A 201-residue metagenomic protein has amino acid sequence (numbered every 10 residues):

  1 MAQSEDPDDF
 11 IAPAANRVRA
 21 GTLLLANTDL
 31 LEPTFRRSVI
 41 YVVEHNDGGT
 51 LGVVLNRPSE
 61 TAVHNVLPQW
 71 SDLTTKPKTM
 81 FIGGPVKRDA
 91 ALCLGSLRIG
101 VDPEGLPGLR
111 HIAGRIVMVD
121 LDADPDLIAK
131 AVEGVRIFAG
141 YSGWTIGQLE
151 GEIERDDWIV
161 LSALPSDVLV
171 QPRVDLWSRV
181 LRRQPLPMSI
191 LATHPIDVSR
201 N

Functional and structural regions predicted by a protein language model:
M1-N201: A short aromatic-anchored loop/beta-hairpin motif
